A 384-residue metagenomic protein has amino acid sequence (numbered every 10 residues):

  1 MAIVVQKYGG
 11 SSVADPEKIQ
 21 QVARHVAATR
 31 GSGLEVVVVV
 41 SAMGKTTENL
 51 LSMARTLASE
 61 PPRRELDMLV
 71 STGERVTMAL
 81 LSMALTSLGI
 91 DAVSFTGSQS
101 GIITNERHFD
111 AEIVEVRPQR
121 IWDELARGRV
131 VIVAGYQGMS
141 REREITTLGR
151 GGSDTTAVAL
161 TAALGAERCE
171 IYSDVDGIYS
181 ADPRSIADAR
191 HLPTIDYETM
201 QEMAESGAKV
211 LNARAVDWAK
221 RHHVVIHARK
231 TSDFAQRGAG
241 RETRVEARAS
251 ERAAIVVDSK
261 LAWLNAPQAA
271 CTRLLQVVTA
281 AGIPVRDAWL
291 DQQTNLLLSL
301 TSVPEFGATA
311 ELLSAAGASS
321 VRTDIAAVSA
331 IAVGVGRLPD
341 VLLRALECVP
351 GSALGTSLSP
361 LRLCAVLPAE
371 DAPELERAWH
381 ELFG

Functional and structural regions predicted by a protein language model:
M1-V216, T356-D371: Nucleotide/pyrophosphate-binding catalytic subdomain
S32, L88, H222, A281 (+1 more regions): Conserved dinucleotide-binding and phosphotransfer motif residues
V40-E48, A228-R248: Terminal amphipathic helices with adjacent charged low-complexity linkers/tails
R168-Y172, I226-A228, D287: Short hydrophobic alpha-helical runs that function as membrane-insertion/retention elements
N212, H223-K230: Acidic/polar loop patches that form or flank catalytic/metal-binding clefts of enzymes that bind anionic ligands
A219: Acidic-aromatic/histidine active-site loop/patch
R237-G384: A conserved regulatory-domain signal marking ACT and ACT-like small-molecule sensing domains and adjacent regulatory
